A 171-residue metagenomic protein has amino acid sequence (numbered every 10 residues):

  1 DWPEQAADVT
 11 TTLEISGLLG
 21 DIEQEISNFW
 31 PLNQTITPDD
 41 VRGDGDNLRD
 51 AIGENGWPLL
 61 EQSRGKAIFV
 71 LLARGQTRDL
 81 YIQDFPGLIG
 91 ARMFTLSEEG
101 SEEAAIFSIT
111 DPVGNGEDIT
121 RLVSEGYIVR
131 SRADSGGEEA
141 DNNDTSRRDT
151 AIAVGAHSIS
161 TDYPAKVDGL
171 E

Functional and structural regions predicted by a protein language model:
D1-E171: Catalytic cores of phosphodiester-bond hydrolases, prominently lipid phosphodiesterases
